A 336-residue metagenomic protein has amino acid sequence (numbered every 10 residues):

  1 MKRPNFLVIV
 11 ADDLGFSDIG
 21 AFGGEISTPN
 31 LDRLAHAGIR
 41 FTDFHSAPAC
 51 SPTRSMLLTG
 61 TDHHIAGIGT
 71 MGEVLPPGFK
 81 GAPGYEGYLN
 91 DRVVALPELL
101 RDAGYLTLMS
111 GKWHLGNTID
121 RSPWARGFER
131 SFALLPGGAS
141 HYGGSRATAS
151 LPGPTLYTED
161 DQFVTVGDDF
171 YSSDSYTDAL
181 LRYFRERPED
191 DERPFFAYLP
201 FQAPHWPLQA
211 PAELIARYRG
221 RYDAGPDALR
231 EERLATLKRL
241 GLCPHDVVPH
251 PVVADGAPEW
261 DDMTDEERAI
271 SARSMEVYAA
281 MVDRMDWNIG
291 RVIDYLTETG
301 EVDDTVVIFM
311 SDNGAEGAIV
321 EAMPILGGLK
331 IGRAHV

Functional and structural regions predicted by a protein language model:
M1-H335: Formylglycine-dependent sulfatase
